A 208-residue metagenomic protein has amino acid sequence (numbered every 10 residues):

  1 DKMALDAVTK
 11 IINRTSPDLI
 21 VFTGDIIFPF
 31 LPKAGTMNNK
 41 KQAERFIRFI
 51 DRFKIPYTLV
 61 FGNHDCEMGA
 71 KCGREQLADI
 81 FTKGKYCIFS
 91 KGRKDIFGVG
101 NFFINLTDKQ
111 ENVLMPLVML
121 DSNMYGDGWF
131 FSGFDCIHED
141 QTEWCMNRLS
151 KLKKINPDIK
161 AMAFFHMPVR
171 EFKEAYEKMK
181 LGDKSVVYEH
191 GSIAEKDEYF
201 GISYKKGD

Functional and structural regions predicted by a protein language model:
D1, G24-I27, N63-H64, S122-N123 (+1 more regions): Active-site metal-binding loops of divalent metal-dependent hydrolases
D1-K40, R45: N-terminal active-site segment of His-dependent metallophosphoesterases
L19, M115-L117, K160-M162: Structural motif
I20-D25, Y57-N63, M162-F165, Y204-D208: Active-site neighborhood of phospho(di)ester-bond hydrolases with catalytic His/Asp-centered motifs
L31-M37, F131-C136, G201-G207: The substrate-binding groove and active-site-proximal loops of carbohydrate-active enzymes, especially glycoside
L31-P32, G69, F172: Short N-terminal helix/helix-N-cap motif within the alpha/beta-hydrolase-1
K40-P157, D183, V187, Y199: Extended active-site neighborhood of metal-dependent phosphoesterases/phosphodiesterases
N156-D208: Active-site-proximal segments of metal-dependent phosphoesterases and phosphodiesterases across multiple
